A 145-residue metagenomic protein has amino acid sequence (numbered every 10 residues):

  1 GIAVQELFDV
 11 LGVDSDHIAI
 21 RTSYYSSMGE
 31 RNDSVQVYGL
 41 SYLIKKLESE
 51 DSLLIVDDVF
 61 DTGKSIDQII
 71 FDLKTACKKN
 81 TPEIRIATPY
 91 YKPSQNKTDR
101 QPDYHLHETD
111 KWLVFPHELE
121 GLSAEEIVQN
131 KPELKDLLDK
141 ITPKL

Functional and structural regions predicted by a protein language model:
G1-L145: PRPP-associated nucleotide enzymes
